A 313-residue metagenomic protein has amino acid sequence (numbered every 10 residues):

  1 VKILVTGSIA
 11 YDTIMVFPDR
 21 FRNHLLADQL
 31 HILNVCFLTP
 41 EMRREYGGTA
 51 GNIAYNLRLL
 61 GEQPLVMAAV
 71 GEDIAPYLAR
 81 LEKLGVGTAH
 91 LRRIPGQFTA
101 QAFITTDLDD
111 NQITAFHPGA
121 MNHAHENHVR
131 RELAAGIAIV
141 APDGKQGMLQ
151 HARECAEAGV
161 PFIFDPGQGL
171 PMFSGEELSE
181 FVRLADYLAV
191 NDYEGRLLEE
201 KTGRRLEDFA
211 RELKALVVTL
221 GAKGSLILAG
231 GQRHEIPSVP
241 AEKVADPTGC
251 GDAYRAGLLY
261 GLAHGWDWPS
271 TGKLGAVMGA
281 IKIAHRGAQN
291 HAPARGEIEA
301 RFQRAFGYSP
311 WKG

Functional and structural regions predicted by a protein language model:
V1-L65, P76, S309, G313: Glycine-rich phosphate/adenosyl-contacting loop at the front of the ribokinase-like
I3, G203-G313: Conserved phosphate-binding/catalytic region of the ribokinase-like
I3, Q63-P64, T88, F162 (+1 more regions): Hydrophobic anchor at the start of a short beta-strand that flanks the dinucleotide cofactor-binding loop
Q63-A89: A glycine-rich beta-to-alpha transition motif near the start of alpha/beta enzyme domains, typified by
M67-E72, A89-T99, K214-L220, P237: Beta-strand->loop->alpha-helix junctions that form or flank phosphate-binding loops in nucleotide-handling enzymes
A89-I94, A102-P142, Q146: Conserved phosphate-binding/catalytic loop of the ribokinase/pfkB sugar-kinase fold
H128, Q146-E154, E176-E180, R204-R205 (+1 more regions): A short acidic, amphipathic alpha-helical/loop segment
A156-I163, G167-P237, K243: Conserved phosphate/ATP/ADP-binding segment of small-molecule kinases
